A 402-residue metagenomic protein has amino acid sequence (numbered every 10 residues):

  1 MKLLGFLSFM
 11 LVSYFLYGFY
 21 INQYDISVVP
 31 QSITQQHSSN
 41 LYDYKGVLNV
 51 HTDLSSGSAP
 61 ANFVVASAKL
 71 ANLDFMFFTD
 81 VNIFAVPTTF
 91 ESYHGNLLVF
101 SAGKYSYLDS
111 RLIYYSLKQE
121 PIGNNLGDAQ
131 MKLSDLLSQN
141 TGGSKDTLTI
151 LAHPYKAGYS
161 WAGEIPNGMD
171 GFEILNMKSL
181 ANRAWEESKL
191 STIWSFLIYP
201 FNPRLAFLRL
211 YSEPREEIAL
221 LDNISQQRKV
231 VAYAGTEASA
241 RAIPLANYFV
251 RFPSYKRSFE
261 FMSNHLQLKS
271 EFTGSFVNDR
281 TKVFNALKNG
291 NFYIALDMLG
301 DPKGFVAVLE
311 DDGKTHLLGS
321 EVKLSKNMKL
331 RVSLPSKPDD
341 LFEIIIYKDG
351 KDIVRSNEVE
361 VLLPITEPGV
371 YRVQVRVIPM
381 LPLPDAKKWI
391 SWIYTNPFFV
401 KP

Functional and structural regions predicted by a protein language model:
M1-S38, D43, Q226-A232, T236-P402: C-terminal functional module detector
S27-S195, Y211-Q227, G235, L383-P397: A metal-dependent hydrolase metal-coordination microenvironment
A71-L73, T89-Y93, L197, A246-F249 (+1 more regions): Short alpha-helical interface elements
W194-L205: Surface-exposed acidic, glycine/proline-enriched linker/cap segments that occur as 15-30-residue helix-coil
